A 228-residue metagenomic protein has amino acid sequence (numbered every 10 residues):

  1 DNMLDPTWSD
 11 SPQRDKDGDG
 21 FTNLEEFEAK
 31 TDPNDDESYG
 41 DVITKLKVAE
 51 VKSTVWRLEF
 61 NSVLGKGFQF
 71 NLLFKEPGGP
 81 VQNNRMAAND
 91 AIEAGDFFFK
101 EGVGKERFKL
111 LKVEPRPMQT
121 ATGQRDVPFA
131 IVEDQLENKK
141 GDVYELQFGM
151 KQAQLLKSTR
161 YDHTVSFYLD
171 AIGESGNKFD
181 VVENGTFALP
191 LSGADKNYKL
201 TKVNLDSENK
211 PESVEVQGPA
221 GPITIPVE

Functional and structural regions predicted by a protein language model:
D1-G18, T22-E228: Extended low-complexity, proline-rich intrinsically disordered regions
